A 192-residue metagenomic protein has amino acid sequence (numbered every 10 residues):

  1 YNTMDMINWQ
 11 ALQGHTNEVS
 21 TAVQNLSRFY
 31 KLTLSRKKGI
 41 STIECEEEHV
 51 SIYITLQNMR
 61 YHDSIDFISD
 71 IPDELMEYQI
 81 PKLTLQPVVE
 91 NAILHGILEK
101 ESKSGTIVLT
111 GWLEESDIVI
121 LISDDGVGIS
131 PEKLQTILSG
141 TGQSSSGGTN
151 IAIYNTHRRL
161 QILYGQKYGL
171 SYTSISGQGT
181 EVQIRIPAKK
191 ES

Functional and structural regions predicted by a protein language model:
Y1-T173, E181: Two-component histidine phosphotransfer core
Y172-S192: C-terminal end segment of the histidine kinase catalytic
